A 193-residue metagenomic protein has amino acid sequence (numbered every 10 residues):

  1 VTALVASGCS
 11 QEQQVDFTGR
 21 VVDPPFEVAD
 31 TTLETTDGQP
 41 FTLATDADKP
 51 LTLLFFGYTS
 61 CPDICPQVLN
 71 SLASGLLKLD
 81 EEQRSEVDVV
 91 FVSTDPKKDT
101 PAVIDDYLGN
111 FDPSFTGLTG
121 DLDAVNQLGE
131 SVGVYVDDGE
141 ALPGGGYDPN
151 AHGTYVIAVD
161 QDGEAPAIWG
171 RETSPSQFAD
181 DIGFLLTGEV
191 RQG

Functional and structural regions predicted by a protein language model:
L4-G8: C-terminal motif of bacterial Sec signal peptides marking the signal peptidase cleavage site
C9-Q13: Bacterial signal peptide processing site
Q14-T45: N-terminal "domain-start" segment that seeds a small globular fold
V28-A29, T52, G153-T154: Short loop/turn microsegments at loop-to-beta-strand junctions
L43-V68, L72: Short active-site neighborhood of thiol/selenol oxidoreductases, capturing the structured segment around
Q67-L128: Structural microenvironment flanking redox-active thiols in thiol-disulfide oxidoreductases
A124-D181: Thiol/disulfide oxidoreductase modules built on the thioredoxin-like
F178-G193: Extracytoplasmic/luminal low-complexity segments enriched in Pro/Gly and acidic/polar residues that act as flexible
